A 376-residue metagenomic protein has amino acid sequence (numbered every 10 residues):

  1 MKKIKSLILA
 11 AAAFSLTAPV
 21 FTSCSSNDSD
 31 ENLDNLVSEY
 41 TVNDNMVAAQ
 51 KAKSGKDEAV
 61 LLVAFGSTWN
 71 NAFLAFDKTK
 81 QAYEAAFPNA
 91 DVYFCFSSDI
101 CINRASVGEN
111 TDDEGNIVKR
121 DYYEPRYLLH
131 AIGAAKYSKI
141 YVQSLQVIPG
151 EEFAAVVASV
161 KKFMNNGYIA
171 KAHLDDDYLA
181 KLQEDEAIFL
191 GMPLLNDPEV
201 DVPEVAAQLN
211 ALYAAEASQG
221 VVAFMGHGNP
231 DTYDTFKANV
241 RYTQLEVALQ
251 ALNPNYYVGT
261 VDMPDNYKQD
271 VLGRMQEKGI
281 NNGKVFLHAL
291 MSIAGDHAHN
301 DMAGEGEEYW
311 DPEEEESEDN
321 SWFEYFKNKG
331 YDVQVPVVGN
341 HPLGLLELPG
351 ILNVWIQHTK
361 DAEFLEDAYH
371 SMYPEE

Functional and structural regions predicted by a protein language model:
M1-A10: Bacterial N-terminal signal peptides that target proteins for export
L9-A18: Hydrophobic helical h-region of N-terminal Sec-dependent signal peptides in bacterial secretory/periplasmic proteins
P19-S23: C-terminal motif of bacterial Sec signal peptides marking the signal peptidase cleavage site
S25-E376: Extended amphipathic ligand-handling, pore-lining, and cofactor/metal-binding catalytic surfaces
